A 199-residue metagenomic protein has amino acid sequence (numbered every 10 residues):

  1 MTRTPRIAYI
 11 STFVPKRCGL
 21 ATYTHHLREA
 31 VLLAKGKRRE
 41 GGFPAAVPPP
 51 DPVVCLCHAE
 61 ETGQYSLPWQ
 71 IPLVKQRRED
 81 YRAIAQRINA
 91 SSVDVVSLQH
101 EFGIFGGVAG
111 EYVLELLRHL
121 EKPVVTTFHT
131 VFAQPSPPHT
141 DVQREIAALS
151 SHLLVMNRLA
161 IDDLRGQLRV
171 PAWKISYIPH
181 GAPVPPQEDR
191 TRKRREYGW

Functional and structural regions predicted by a protein language model:
M1-I71, S91, S150: N-terminal subdomain of nucleotide-sugar transferases
I71-L73, I84-G110, V125-T127: Short N-terminal targeting/anchoring amphipathic segment
E101-F105, K122-P138, H152: A short, histidine- and acid-enriched strand-loop-helix "catalytic/donor-clamping" loop that lines the nucleotide-sugar
E115-H119, P137-L153: Membrane-proximal helix-turn-helix segments that form the acceptor-binding/catalytic region of lipid-linked
L159, G181: Carbohydrate-associated surface elements
D163-G166: Phosphate- and divalent-cation-binding pockets in alpha/beta enzyme and binding domains that engage nucleotide-derived
I178: Hydrophobic residues at beta-strand termini and immediately following loops that shape nucleotide-binding pockets
P186-W199: A short helix/loop element that forms part of the nucleotide-sugar donor recognition site in Leloir-type
